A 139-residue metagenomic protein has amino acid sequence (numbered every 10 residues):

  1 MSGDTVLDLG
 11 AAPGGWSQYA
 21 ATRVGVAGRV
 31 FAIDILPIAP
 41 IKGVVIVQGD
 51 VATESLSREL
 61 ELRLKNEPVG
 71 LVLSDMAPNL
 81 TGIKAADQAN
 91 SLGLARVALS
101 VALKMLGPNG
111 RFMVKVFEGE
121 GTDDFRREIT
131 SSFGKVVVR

Functional and structural regions predicted by a protein language model:
M1, E67, S131: Structured loop/turn residues at beta-strand edges in well-structured enzyme cores
S2-A12: Conserved class I S-adenosyl-L-methionine
D4, G28, G110: Glycine-centered, small-residue-biased loops immediately flanking beta-strands in adenine/cofactor-binding cores
L7, I41-V44, V72, I83-R139: C-terminal substrate-binding/active-site "lid" region of AdoMet-derived donor-dependent transferases
P13-V26: Conserved SAM-binding loop of SAM-dependent methyltransferases across substrates and taxa, primarily the Class I
V24-G25, L64, M105-L106: A generic alpha-to-beta junction signature in SAM-dependent methyltransferases
V24-I35: Short, hydrophobic beta-strand segments that form beta-sheet elements in well-ordered domains
I33-T81: S-adenosyl-L-methionine
